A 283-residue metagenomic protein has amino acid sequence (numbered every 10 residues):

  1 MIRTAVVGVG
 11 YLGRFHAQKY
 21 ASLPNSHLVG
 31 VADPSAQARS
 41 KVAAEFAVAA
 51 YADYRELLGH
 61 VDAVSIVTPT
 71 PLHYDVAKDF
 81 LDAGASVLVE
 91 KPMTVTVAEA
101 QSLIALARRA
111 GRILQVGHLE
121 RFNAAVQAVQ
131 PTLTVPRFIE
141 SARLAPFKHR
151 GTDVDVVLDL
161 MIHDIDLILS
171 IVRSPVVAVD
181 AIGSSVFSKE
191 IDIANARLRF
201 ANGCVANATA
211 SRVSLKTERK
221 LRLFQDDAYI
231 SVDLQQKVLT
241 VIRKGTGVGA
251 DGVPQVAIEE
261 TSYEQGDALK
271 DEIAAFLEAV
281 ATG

Functional and structural regions predicted by a protein language model:
M1-F46, I168, L277: N-terminal Rossmann-like dinucleotide-binding module
H16, F46-I104: Beta-loop-alpha module in the N-terminal Rossmann-like domain of NAD(P)-dependent dehydrogenases, especially those
V29, D62, R137: Conserved acidic residues
V48, A83-A85, A110-I113, C204: A short helix->loop->beta-strand "cap" motif at the edges of active sites that frequently abuts
A52, V89, L114-V116, E140 (+1 more regions): Hydrophobic residues in well-ordered beta-strands that form the structural core
T94-G151: A contiguous active-site-proximal alpha/beta segment in oxidoreductase catalytic domains
G117-A124, F147-V176: Mid-domain beta-loop-alpha active-site segment that forms a flexible, acidic cofactor/metal-binding surface
I165-V238, G266-G283: Contiguous beta-strand/loop segments that form the cofactor/metal-binding neighborhood of enzyme cores
